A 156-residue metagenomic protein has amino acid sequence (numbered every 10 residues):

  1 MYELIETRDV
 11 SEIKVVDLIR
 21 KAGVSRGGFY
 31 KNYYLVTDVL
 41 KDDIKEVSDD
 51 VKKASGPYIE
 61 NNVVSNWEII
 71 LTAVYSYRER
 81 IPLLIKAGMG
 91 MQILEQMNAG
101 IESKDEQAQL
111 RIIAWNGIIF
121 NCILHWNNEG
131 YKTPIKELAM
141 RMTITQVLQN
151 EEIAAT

Functional and structural regions predicted by a protein language model:
Y2, E6, S11-G23, Y30-G56 (+1 more regions): An amphipathic alpha-helix adjacent to DNA-recognition modules
V10, E79-R80, E151: Generic structural signal for secondary-structure transition and capping sites
I13-K14, P82-L84, I93, I135 (+1 more regions): Short, hydrophobic secondary-structure boundary micro-motifs
D42, E46, G117-N121, H125: Short, residue-level hotspots on alpha-helical faces of the histone-fold and other alpha-helical interaction modules
A54-Y58, I81-L84, W126, G130 (+1 more regions): Secondary-structure edge/capping motif, primarily at the C-terminal ends of alpha-helices and the immediately following
S55-R80: Hydrophobic alpha-helical connector segments
I85-N121, I144-E151: Amphipathic alpha-helical packing segments from all-alpha helical-bundle domains
N128-T156: C-terminal peripheral helix-coil segments that are non-catalytic and often amphipathic
